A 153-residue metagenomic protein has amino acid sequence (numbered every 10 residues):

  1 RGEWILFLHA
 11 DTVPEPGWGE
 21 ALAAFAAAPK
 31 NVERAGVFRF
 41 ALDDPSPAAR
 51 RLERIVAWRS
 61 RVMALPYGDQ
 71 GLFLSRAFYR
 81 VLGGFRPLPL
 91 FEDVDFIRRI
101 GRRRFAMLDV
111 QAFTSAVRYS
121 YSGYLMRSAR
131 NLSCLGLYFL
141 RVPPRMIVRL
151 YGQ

Functional and structural regions predicted by a protein language model:
G2, D69-L82: Conserved nucleotide-sugar donor-binding and metal-coordinating catalytic region shared by glycosyltransferases
I5: Short aromatic/hydrophobic "clamp" motif used to bind/position activated sugar donors
H9-V13: The conserved acidic donor/metal-binding loop of glycosyltransferases
P16-A48: Conserved donor NDP-sugar-binding/catalytic core segment of glycosyltransferases
E53-V62: Short, glycine-/aromatic-enriched active-site segment of Class I SAM-dependent methyltransferases
F78-L82, L88-A106, Q111: A short, conserved alpha-helix in the catalytic core of glycosyltransferases
R98-Q153: Hydrophobic helical membrane-anchoring modules
